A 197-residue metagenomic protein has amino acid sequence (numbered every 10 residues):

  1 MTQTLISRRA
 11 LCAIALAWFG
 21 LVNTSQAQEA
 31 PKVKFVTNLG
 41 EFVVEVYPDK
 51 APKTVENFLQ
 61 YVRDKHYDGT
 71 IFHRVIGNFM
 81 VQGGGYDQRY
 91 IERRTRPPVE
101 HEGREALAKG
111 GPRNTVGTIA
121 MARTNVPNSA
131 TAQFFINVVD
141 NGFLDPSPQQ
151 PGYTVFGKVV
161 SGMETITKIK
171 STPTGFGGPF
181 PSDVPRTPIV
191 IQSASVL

Functional and structural regions predicted by a protein language model:
T2-S7, C12-L197: Cyclophilin-like peptidyl-prolyl cis-trans isomerases
